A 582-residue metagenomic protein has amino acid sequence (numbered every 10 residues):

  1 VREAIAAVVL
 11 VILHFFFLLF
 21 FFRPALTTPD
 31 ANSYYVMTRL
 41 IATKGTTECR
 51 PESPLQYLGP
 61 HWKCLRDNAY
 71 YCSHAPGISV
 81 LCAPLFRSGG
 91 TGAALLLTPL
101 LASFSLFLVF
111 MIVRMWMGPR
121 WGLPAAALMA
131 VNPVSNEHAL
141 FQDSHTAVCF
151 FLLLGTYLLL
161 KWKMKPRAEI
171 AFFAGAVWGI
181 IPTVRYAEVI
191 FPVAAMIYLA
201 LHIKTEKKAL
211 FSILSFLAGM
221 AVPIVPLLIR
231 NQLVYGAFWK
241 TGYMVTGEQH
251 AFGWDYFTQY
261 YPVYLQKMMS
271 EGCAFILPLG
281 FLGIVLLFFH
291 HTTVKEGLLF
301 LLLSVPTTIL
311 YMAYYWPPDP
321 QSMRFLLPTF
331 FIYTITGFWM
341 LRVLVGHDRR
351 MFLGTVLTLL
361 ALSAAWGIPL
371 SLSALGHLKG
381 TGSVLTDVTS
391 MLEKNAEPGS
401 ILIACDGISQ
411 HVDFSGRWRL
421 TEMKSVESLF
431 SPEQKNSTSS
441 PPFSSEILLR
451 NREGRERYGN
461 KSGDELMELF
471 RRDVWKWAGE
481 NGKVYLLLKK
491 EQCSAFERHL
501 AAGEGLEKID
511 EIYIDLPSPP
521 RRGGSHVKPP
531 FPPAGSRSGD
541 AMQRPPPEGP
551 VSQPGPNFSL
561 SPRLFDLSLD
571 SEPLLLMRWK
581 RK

Functional and structural regions predicted by a protein language model:
V1-I12, R120-L123, A176, I197 (+7 more regions): Signature aromatic-anchored transmembrane alpha helix within multi-pass, membrane-resident enzymes that catalyze glycan
L10-V11, T98, G122-P133, Y157 (+2 more regions): Short helix- or helix-capping micro-motifs that position conserved polar/aromatic residues at function-defining sites
L55-R66, Q232-F288, M312-A313, P320-M323: Membrane-lumen/periplasm interface segments of multi-pass, membrane-embedded glycan/lipid transferases
A93-M117, L154-L158, V285: Transmembrane-helix motifs of polytopic, lipid-linked glycan transferases
F104, A200, S270-L301, V305 (+1 more regions): Hydrophobic, aromatic-rich transmembrane alpha-helices and their immediate juxtamembrane boundary segments
V134-A147, S409: Short acidic/glycine- and proline-prone juxtamembrane loop motifs at membrane-interface regions of multi-pass membrane
L158-R167, F191-I224, L228-I229, I284-F289: Perimembrane helix-loop-helix junctions
T355, L359-Q410, K435, P442 (+2 more regions): Membrane-embedded, lumen/periplasm-facing catalytic core of multi-pass transferases that use lipid-linked donors
